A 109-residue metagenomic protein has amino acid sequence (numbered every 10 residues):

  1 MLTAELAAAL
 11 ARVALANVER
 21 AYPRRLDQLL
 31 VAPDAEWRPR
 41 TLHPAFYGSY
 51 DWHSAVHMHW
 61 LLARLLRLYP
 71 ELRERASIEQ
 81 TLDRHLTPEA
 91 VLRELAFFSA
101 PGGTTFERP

Functional and structural regions predicted by a protein language model:
M1-A4, A8, G48-V56, L72 (+1 more regions): Alpha-solenoid helical-repeat scaffolds
M1-Y47: Low-complexity, Ser/Thr/Pro/Gly-enriched N-terminal "stalk/linker" regions
R40-P44, V56, L65-P109: Extended ligand-binding groove/face enriched in aromatic
